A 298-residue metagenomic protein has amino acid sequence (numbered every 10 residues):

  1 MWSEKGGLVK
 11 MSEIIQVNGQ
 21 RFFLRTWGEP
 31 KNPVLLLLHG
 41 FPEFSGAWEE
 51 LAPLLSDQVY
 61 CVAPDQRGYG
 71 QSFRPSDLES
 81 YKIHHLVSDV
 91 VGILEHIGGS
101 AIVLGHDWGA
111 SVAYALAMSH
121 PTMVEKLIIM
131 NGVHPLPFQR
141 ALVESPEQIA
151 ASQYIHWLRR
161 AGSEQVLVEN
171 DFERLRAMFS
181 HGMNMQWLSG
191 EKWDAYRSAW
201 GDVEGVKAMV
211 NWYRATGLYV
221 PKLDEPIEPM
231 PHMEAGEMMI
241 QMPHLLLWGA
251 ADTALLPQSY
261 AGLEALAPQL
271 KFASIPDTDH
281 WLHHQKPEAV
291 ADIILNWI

Functional and structural regions predicted by a protein language model:
M1-L35, S56-Y60, G98-S100, P268 (+1 more regions): Alpha/beta-hydrolase fold catalytic core
Q20-F22, V34, V62, Y69-L104 (+3 more regions): Flexible "cap/lid" subdomain of the alpha/beta-hydrolase fold that forms the substrate-access gate
T26-R74: Conserved HGGG/HGGXW glycine-rich cap/lid loop of the alpha/beta-hydrolase fold
S45, S111, T278-D279: A short, glycine- and basic residue-enriched loop/turn that sits immediately adjacent to a domain's principal
A47, D89, A208, A289 (+1 more regions): Charged catalytic carboxylate motif
E49, Y114-M118, A291: Short, hydrophobic alpha-helix immediately C-terminal to the catalytic nucleophile
E50-L51, S259-G262, A289: A short acidic, amphipathic alpha-helical/loop segment
T278-P287, A291: Catalytic histidine-centered segment of alpha/beta-hydrolase-like enzymes
